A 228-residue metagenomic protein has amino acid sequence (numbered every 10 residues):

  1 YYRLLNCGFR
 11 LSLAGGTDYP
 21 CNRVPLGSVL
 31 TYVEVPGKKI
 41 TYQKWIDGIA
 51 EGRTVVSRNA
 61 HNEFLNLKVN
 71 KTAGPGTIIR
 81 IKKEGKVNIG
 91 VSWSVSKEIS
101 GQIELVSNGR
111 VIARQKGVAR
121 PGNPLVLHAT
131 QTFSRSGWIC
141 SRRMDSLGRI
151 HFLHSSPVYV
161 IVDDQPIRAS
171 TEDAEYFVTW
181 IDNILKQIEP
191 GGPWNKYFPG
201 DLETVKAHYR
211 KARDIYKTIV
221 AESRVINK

Functional and structural regions predicted by a protein language model:
Y2, N6-L13, T17-K228: C-terminal functional module detector
